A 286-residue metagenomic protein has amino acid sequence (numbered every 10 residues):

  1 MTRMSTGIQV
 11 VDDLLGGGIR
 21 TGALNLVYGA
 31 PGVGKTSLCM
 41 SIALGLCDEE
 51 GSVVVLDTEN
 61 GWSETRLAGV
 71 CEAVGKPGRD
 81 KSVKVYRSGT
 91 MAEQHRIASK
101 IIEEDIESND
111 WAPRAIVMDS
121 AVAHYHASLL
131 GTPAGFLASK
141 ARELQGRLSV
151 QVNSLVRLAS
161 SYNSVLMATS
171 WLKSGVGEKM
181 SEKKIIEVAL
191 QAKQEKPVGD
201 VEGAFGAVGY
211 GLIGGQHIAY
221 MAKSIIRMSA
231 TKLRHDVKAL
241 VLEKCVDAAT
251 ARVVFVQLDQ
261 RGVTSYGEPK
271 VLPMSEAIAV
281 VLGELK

Functional and structural regions predicted by a protein language model:
M1-R79, G283-L285: The Walker A/P-loop phosphate-binding site
S5-I8, D12, T21, E64 (+4 more regions): Amphipathic alpha-helical transducer elements in NTP-driven molecular machines
V11, V27, L67, V83 (+3 more regions): Conserved RecA-like P-loop NTPase ATPase core
G17-I19, G45-E49, G75-G78, E104-W111 (+2 more regions): Conserved catalytic network of the ASCE P-loop NTPase/AAA+ motor domain
N25-V27, V54-L56, K84-Y86, M167 (+1 more regions): Hydrophobic/aromatic beta-strand patches that form the interior of the parallel beta-sheet core in alpha/beta enzyme
E50-K140: Conserved inter-motif catalytic segment of the P-loop NTP-binding fold
A115-S120, H124-L137, A141-T169, V176: Aromatic-anchored, glycine/proline-accented short structural segments that stabilize local strand-turns or short
G146, N153, R157-V280: Phosphate-binding/switch region of NTP-binding enzymes
